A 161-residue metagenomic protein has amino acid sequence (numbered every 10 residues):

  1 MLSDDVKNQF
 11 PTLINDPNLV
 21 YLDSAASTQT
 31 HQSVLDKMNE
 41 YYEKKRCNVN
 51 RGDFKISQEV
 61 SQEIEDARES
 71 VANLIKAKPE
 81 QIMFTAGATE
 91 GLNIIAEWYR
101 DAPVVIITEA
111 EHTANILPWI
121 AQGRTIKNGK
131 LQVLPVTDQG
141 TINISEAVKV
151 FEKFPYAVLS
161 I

Functional and structural regions predicted by a protein language model:
M1-I161: Pyridoxal 5′-phosphate
